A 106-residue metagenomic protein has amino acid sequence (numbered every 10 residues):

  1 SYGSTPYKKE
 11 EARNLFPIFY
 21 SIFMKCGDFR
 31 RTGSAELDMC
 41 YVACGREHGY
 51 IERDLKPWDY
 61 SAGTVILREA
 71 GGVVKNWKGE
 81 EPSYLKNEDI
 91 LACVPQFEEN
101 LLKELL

Functional and structural regions predicted by a protein language model:
S1-L106: An extended, acidic
